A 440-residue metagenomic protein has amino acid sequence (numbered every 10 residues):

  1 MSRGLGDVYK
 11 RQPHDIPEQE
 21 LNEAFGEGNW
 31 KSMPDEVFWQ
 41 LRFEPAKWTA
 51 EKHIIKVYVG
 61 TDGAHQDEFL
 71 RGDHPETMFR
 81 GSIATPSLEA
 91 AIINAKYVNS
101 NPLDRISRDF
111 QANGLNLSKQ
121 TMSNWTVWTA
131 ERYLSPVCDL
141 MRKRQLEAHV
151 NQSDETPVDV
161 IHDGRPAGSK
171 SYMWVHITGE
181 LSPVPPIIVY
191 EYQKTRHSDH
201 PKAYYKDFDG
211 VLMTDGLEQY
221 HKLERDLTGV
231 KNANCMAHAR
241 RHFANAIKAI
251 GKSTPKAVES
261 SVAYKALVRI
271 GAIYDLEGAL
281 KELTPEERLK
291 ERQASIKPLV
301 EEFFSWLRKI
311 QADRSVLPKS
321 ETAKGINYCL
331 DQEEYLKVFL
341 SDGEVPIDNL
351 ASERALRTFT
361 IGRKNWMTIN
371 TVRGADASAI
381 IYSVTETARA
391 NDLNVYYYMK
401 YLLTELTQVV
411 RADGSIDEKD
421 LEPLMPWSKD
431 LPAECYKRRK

Functional and structural regions predicted by a protein language model:
M1-L5, Y9: Single conserved hydrophobic/aromatic residue that forms the stacking wall/gate of nucleotide- or nucleobase-binding
P45-H149, T385: Short, positively charged, Gly/Tyr-enriched micro-motifs that form contact patches at catalytic or ligand/partner
A112-L115, L134-T214, Y220-G229: RNase H-like nuclease fold core
V150, G216, L227-K265: Conserved beta-strand -> loop -> alpha-helix junction used to position metal-binding or nucleic-acid-contacting
I161, Y192, S341-A412: Amphipathic alpha-helical/coiled-coil segments positioned at domain termini
K265-E333, K337: Long, amphipathic alpha-helical stalk/connector segments used for oligomerization, subunit docking, or mechanical
Y398, L402-L403, T407-K440: Long, highly charged low-complexity segments enriched in Glu/Asp and Lys/Arg with interspersed Ser/Thr
